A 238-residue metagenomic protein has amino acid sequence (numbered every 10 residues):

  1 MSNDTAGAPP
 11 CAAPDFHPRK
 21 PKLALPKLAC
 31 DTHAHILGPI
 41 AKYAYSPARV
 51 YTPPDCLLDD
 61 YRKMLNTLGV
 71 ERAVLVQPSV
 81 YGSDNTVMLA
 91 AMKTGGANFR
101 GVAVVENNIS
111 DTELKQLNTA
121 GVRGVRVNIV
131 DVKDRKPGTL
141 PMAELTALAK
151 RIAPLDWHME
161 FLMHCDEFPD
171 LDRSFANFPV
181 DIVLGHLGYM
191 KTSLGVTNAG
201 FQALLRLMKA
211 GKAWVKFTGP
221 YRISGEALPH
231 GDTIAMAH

Functional and structural regions predicted by a protein language model:
D4-L155, D166, N198, L207 (+2 more regions): Mid-domain alpha/beta scaffold segments of enzyme catalytic cores
A8-P10, T139-H238: Catalytic pocket-lining loop regions of alpha/beta-barrel enzymes, especially the amidohydrolase/enolase/GH5 lineages
